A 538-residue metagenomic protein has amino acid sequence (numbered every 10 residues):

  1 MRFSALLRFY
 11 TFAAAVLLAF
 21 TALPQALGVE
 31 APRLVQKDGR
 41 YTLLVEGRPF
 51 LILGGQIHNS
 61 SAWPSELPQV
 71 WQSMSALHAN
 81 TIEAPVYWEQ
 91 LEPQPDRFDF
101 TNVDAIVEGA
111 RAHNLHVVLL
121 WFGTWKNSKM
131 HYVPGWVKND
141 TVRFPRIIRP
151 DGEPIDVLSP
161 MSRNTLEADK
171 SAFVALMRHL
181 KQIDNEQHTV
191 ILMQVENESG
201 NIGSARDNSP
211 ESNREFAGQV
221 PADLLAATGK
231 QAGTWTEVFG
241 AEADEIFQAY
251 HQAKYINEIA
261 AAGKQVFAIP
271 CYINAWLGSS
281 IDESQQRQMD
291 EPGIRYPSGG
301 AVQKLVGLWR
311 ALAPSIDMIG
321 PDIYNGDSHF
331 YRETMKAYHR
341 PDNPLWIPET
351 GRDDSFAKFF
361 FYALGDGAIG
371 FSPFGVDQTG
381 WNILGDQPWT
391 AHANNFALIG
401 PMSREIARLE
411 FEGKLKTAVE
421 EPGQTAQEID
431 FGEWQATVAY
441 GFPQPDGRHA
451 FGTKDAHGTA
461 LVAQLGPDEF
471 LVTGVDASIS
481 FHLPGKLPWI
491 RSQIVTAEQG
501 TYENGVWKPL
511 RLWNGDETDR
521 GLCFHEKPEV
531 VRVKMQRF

Functional and structural regions predicted by a protein language model:
Y10-A22: Bacterial N-terminal signal peptides
L27-N80: N-terminal carbohydrate-binding accessory modules
I52-A62, P85-V103, D151-S171, E237-A253 (+3 more regions): The substrate-binding groove and active-site-proximal loops of carbohydrate-active enzymes, especially glycoside
L67-T141, Q252-A268: Aromatic-lined substrate-binding rim segments of carbohydrate-active enzymes
L115, E258-I269, K304-I406: Catalytic-core region of carbohydrate-active enzymes that cleave or remodel glycosidic bonds
V142-L308: Polysaccharide-binding and catalytic clefts of secreted carbohydrate-active enzymes
F361-P484: Aromatic- and carboxylate-lined catalytic core of secreted/periplasmic carbohydrate-active enzymes
V438-A460, D468-F538: C-terminal beta-sandwich/jelly-roll accessory domains of carbohydrate-active enzymes
